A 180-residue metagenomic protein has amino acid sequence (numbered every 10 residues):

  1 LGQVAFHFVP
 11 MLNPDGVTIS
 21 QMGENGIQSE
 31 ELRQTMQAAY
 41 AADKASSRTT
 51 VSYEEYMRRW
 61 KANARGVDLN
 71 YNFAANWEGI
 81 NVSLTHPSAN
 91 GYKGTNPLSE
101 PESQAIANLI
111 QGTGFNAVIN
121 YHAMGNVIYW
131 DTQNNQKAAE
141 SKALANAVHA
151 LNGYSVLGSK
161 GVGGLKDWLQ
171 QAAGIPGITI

Functional and structural regions predicted by a protein language model:
L1-Y129, K137-A138: Active-site/substrate-binding loop(s) of hydrolase catalytic cores
N96, V127-I180: Catalytic cores of processing enzymes, dominated by hydrolases/peptidases, characterized by acidic/His-rich
